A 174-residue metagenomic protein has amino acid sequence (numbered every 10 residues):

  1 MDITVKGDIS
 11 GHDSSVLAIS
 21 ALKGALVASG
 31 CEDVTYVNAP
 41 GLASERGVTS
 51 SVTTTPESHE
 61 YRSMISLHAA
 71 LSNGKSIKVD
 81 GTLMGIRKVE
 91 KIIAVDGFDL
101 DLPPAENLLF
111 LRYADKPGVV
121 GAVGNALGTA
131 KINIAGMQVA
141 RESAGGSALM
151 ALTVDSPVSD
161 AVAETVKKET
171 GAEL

Functional and structural regions predicted by a protein language model:
M1-L174: NAD(P)-dependent dehydrogenase/reductase Rossmann-like domain
